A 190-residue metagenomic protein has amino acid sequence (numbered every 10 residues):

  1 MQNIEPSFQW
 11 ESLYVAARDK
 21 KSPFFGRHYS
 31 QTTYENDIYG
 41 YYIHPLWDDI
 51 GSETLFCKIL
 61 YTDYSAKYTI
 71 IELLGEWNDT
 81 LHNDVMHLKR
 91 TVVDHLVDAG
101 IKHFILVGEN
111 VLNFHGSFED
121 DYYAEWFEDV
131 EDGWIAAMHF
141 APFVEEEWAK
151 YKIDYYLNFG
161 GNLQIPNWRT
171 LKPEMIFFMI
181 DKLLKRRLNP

Functional and structural regions predicted by a protein language model:
Q2-Y64, T69-P190: Amphipathic, Lys/Arg-enriched alpha-helical "gate/interface" segment within cytosolic domains that mediates
